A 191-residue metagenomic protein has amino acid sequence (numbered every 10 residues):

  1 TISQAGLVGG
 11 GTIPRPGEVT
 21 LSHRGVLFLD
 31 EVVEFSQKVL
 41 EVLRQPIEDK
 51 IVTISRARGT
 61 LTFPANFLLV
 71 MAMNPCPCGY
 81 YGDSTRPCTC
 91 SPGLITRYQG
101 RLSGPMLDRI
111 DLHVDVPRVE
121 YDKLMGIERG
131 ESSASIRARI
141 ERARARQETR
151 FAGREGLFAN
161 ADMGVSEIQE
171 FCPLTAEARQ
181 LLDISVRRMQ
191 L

Functional and structural regions predicted by a protein language model:
I2-L27, T60: Conserved alpha-helical scaffold flanking the Walker A/P-loop in AAA+ ATPase domains
I13-P14, Q37-V42, P46-L191: Basic, amphipathic alpha-helical bundle interface domains used for macromolecular binding and assembly
R24, D30-V32, V42: Walker B catalytic acidic pair
L27-F28, E34-F35, Y121: Residues immediately C-terminal
